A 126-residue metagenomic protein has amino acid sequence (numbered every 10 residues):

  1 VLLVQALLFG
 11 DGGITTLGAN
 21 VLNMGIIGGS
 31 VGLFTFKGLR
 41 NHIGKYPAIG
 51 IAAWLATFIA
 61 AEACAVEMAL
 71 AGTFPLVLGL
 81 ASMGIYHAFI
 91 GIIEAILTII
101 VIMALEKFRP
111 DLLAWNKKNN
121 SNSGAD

Functional and structural regions predicted by a protein language model:
V1-G28: Alpha-helical membrane segments and adjacent membrane-interface helices in multi-pass membrane proteins
V1-L2, G44-I51, W115-K118: Beta-strand segments within the central parallel beta-sheet cores of soluble alpha/beta enzyme folds
A6-G10, K37, A69: Hydrophobic alpha-helical transmembrane segments
I14, I27, V31-G32, C64 (+2 more regions): Alpha-helical transmembrane segments and their lipid-water interface positions in multi-pass membrane proteins
T15-V21, T98-I99, N116-N120: Juxtamembrane/interface motifs at transmembrane-helix termini
S30-R40: Alpha-helical transmembrane segments in multipass membrane proteins, preferentially the mid-helix core
L39-K107: Membrane-embedded alpha-helical hairpins and interfacial helices in multi-pass inner-membrane proteins
L105, R109-D126: Short, highly charged, low-complexity non-transmembrane loops/tails of multi-pass membrane proteins
